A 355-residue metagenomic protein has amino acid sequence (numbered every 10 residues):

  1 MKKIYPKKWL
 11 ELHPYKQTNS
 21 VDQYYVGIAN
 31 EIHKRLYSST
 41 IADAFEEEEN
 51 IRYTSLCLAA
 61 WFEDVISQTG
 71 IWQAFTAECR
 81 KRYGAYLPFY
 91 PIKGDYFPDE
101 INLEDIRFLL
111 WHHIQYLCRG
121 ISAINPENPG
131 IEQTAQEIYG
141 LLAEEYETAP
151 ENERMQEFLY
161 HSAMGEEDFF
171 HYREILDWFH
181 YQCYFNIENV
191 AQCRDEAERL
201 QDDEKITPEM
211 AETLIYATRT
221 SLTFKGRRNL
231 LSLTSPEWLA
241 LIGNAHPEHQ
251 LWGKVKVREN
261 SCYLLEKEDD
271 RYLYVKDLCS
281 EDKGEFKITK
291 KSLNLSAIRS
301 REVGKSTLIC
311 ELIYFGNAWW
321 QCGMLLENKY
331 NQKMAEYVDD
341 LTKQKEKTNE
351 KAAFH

Functional and structural regions predicted by a protein language model:
M1-S261, S306, Y314-H355: Mixed-charge, low-complexity intrinsically disordered regions
L264-K267: Conserved hydrophobic positions within beta-strands
D270, C310-I313: Residue-level marker of positions within ordered structural domains that often coincide with functionally constrained
R271-K276: Short aromatic-glycine-enriched beta-strand elements
D282-S292: A short macromolecule-binding patch
K290-E311: Short nucleic-acid-contacting surface segments enriched for D/E, G, S/T with interspersed K/R
